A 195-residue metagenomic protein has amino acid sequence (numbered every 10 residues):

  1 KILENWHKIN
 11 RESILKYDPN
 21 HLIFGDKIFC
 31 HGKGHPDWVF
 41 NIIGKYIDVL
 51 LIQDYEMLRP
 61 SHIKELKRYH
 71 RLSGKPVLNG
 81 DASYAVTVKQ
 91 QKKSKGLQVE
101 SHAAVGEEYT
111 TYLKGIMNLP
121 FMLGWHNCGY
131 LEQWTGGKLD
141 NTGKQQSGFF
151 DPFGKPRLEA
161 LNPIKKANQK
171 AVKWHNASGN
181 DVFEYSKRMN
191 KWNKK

Functional and structural regions predicted by a protein language model:
I2-W6, S61, S101-E108, P163: Soluble or luminal CAZymes and related metallo-dependent hydrolases
L3-E12, K16-K95: Glycoside hydrolase catalytic-domain groove-lining segments
F24, F29, W38-F40, F121 (+2 more regions): Phenylalanine-focused residue identity feature
Y46, C128-K195: Aromatic-rich peripheral "rim/lid" segments of glycoside hydrolase catalytic domains that contact and position glycan
H70-S73, L78-T111, N168, H175-N193: N-proximal accessory regions
G80-A82, T87, G96-D151, L161: Substrate-binding cleft of secreted/luminal carbohydrate-active enzymes
